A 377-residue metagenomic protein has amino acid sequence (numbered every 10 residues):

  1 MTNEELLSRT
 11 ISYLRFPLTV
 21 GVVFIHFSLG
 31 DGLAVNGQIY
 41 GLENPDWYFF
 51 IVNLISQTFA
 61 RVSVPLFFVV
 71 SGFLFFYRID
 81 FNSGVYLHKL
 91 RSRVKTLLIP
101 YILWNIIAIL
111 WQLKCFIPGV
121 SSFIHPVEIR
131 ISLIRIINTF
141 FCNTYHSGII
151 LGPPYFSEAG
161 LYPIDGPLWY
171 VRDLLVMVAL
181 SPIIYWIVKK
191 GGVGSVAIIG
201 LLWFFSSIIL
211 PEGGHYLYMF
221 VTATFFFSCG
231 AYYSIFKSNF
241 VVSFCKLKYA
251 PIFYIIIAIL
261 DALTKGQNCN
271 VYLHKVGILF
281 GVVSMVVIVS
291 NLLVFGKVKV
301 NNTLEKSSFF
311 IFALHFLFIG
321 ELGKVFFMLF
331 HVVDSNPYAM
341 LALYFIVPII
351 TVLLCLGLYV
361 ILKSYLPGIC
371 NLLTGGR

Functional and structural regions predicted by a protein language model:
M1-L202, V332-R377: Membrane-cytosol interface segments of multi-pass membrane proteins, especially ER/Golgi lipid-handling enzymes
N3-T10, P45-S56, Y162, L210-L217 (+4 more regions): Membrane-interfacial loop-to-transmembrane-helix junctions in polytopic alpha-helical membrane proteins
V20, F24-H26, I199-E212, P251-K265 (+1 more regions): Aromatic-anchored segments of alpha-helical transmembrane domains
G21-F24, L66-F68, F226, Y233 (+3 more regions): Hydrophobic residues within membrane-embedded alpha-helical segments of Major Facilitator Superfamily
V52-P65, E158-D173, I209-F226, D261-S284 (+1 more regions): Interfacial loop-to-helix transition and helix-capping segments at the boundaries of transmembrane helices
S71-F75, V176, L180-I187, F225-S238 (+3 more regions): Transmembrane alpha-helical segments
L180-V188, G192-K237: Loop-centered beta-sheet repeat module
T222, I235-T303, S307-F310, L317-Y344: Alpha-helical transmembrane segments and terminal signal-anchor/GPI-anchor hydrophobic tails, characterized by long
